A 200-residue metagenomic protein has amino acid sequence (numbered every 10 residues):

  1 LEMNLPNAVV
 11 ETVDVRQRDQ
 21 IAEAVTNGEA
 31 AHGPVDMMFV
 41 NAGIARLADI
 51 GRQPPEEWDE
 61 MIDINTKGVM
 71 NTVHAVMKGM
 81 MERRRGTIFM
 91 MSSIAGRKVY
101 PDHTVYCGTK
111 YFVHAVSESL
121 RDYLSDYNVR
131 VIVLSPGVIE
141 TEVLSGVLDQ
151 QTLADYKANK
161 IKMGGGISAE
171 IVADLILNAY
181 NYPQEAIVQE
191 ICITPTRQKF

Functional and structural regions predicted by a protein language model:
T12-E23, P55: The beta1-alpha1 cofactor-binding region of Rossmann-like NAD(H)/NADP(H)-dependent oxidoreductases
D49-I50, P54-I62: Substrate-binding pocket helix/loop in short-chain dehydrogenase/reductase
G51, K98-T104: Active-site loop immediately N-terminal to the catalytic Tyr-X3-Lys motif of short-chain dehydrogenase/reductase
V73, T109: Active-site helix of classical SDR
S93: Residue(s) in the substrate-gating loop at a strand-loop-helix junction that position the organic substrate next
K98, S119-V129: Active-site-adjacent segment of SDR/Rossmann-fold oxidoreductases
V129, V133-L134, A154-K199: C-terminal helical subdomain
